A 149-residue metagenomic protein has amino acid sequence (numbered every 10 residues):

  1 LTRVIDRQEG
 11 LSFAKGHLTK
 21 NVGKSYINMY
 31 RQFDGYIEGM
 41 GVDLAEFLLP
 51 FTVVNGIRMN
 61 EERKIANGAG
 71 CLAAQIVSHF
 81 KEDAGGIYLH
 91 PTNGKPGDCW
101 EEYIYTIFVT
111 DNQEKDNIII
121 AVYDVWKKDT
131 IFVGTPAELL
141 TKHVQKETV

Functional and structural regions predicted by a protein language model:
L1-D34: Short, extreme N-terminal segment that most often corresponds to the first beta-strand
I37: Aromatic- and carboxylate-lined catalytic core of secreted/periplasmic carbohydrate-active enzymes
G41-V149: Low-complexity intrinsically disordered segments
